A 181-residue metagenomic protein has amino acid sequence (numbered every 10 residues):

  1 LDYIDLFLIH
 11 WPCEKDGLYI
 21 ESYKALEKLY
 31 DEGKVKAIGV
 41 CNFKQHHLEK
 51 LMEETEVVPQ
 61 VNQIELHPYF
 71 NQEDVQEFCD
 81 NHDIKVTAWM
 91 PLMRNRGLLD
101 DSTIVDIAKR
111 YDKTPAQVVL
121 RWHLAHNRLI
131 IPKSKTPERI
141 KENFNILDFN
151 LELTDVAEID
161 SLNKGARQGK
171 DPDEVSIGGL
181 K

Functional and structural regions predicted by a protein language model:
D2-I4, T114: Short coil/turn motifs that cap or connect alpha-helices
I4-D5, Q60: Residue-level recognition of the N-termini of beta-strands and the immediately preceding loop/turn
L8: N-terminal Rossmann-like NAD(P) cofactor-binding module of classical short-chain dehydrogenase/reductase
W11-K181: Beta/alpha (TIM)-barrel catalytic core signal, keyed to glycine-rich beta->alpha loops juxtaposed to Asp/Glu that bind
